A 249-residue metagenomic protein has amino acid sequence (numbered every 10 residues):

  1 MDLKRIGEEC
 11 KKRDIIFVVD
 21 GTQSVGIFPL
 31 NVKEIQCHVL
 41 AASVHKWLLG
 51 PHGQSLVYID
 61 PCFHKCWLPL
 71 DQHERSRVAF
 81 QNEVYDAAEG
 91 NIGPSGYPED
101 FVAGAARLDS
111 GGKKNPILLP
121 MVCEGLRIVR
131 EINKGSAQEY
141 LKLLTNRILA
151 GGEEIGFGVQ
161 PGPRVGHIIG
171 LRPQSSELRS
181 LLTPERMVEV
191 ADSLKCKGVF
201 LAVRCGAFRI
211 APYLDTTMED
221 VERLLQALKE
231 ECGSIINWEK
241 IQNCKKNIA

Functional and structural regions predicted by a protein language model:
M1-E8, K12, L143, R147 (+2 more regions): Alpha-helical scaffolding segments of alpha/beta enzyme cores, especially the outer helices of TIM-barrel or partial
M1-V39: Catalytic PLP-binding core of fold-type I/II PLP enzymes
F17-V18, V159, L201: Hydrophobic beta-strand scaffold residues
I35-G90: Active-site PLP attachment segment
Y97-L149: Structural signature of PLP-dependent enzymes
Y140-S193, K197, P212-L214: Conserved PLP-binding catalytic core of the aspartate aminotransferase-like
R179-A249: PLP-dependent enzyme catalytic core of the Aspartate aminotransferase-like
